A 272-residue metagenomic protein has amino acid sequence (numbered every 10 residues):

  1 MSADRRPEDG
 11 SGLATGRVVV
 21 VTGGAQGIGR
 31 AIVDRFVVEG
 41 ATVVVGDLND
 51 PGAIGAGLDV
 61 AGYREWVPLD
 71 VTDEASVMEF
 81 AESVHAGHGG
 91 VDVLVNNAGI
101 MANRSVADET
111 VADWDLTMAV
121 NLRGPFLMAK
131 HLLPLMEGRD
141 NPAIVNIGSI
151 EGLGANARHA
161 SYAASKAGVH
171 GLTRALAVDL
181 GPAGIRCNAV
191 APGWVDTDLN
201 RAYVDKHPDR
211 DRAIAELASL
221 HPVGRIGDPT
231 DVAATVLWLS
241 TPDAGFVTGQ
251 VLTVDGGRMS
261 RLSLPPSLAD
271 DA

Functional and structural regions predicted by a protein language model:
S2-G10, L237, T248-A272: Short C-terminal tail/terminal secondary-structure segment of NAD(P)H-dependent dehydrogenase/reductase domains
S105-V106, D113-D115, L217: Substrate-binding pocket helix/loop in short-chain dehydrogenase/reductase
A129, S165, T173: Active-site helix of classical SDR
P134, V178-P182, G245: Alpha-helical segment proximal to the catalytic Tyr-Lys
N141, G181, R186, V247-G249: Short, small/polar-rich loop/turn modules that mediate ligand/substrate recognition or access, typified
S149: Residue(s) in the substrate-gating loop at a strand-loop-helix junction that position the organic substrate next
A189, D211-D243, V247, V254-G256: C-terminal helical subdomain
